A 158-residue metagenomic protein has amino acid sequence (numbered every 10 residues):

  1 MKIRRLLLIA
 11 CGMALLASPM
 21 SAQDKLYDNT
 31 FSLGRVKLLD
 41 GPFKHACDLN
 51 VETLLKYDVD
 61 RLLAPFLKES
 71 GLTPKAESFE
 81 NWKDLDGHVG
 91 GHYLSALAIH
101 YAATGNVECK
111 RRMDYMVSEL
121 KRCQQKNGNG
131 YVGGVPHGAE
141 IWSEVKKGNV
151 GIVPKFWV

Functional and structural regions predicted by a protein language model:
M1-L8: Bacterial N-terminal signal peptides that target proteins for export
L8-A17: Bacterial N-terminal signal peptides
A22-V158: Glycan-recognition and catalytic cores of secretory/periplasmic carbohydrate-active enzymes
